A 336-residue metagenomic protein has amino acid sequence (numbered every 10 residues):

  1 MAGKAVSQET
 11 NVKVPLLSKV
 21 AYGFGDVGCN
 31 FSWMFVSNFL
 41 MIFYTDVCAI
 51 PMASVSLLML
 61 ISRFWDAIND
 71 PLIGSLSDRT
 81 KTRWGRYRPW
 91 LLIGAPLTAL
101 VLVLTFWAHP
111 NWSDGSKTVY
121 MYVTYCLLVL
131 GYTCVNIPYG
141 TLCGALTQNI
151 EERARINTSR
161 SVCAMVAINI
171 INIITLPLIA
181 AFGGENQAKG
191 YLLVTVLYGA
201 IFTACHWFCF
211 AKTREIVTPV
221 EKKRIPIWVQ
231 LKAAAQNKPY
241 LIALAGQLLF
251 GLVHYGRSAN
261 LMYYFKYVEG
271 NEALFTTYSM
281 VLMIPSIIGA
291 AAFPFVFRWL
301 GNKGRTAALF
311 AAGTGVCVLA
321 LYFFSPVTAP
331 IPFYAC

Functional and structural regions predicted by a protein language model:
A2-C336: Membrane-embedded alpha-helical bundles of multi-pass transporters/translocases, especially carrier/permease families
